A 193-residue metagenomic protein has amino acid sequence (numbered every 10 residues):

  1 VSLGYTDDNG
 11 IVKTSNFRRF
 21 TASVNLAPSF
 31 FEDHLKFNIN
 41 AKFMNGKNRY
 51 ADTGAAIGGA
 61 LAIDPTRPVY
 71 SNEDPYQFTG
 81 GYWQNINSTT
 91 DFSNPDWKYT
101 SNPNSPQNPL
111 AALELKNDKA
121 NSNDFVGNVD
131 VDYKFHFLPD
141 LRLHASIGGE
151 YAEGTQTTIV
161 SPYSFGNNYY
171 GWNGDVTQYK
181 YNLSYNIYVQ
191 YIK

Functional and structural regions predicted by a protein language model:
T6-D8: Ligand-site clamp/hinge motif
I11-V12, N25-V126, R142-K193: Surface-exposed loop/interface segments of Gram-negative outer-membrane beta-barrel transport/assembly proteins
T21-A22: Strand-loop-strand
